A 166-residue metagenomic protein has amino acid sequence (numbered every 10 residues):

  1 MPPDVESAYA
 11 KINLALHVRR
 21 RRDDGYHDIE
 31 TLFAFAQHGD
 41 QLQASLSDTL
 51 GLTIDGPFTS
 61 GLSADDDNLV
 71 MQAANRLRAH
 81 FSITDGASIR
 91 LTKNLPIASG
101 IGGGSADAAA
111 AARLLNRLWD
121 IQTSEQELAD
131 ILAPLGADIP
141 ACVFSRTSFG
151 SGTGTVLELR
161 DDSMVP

Functional and structural regions predicted by a protein language model:
P2-A8, N13-H17, R21-D28, D120-P166: ATP-dependent small-molecule kinase catalytic core of the GHMP/sugar-kinase superfamily and closely related
P2-D85: N-terminal beta-alpha supersecondary unit
A15, S45, D55, R90-T92 (+2 more regions): Solvent-exposed beta-strand sheet faces enriched in polar/charged residues
V70, G100-A106, D138, G154-V156: Gly/Ser/Thr-rich beta-alpha loop segments that engage phosphate groups in nucleotides
T84-G86, R90, T123, E127: Alpha-helix N-cap and coil->helix boundary residues
A87-S99: Short pre-catalytic strand/loop immediately N-terminal to key active-site residues, enriched for Gly-Thr
S99-E125, A141: DPxDG-like acidic metal-binding loop motif
